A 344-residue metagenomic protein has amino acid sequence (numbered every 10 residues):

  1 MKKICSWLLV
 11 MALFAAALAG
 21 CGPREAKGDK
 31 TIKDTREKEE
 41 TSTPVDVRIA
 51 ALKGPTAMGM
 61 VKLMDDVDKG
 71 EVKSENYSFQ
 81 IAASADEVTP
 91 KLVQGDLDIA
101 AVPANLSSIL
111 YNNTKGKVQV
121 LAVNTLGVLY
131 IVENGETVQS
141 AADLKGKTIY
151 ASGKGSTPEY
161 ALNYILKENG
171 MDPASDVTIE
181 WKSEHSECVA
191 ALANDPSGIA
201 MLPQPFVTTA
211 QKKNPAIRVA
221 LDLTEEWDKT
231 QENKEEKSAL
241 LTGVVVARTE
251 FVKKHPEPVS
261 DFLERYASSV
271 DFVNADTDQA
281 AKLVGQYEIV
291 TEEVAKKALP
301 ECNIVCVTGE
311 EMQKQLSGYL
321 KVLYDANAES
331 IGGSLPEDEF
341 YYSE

Functional and structural regions predicted by a protein language model:
M1-D46: Short, low-complexity disordered leader/linker segments with a strong preference for bacterial N-terminal type II
K27-W181, G198, Q204, A216-L221: Short, glycine-/small- and polar/acidic-enriched structural segments that line small-molecule recognition paths
V67-E75, E225-S238, V305-Q313: Short, solvent-exposed loop/beta-turn-alpha elements that line the ligand-binding surface or hinge of extracytoplasmic
P90-K91, I109, D143, A190-A191 (+3 more regions): Well-formed, non-transmembrane alpha-helical positions, independent of function
N105-L106, T114, E187-L283: Pocket-lining segment of extracytoplasmic ligand-binding domains
P173-V177, E288-P300, I331-E337: Short, surface-exposed acidic
V252-A326: Secondary-structure end/capping motifs
S317-E344: Conserved C-terminal helix/tail region of periplasmic/extracytoplasmic solute-binding proteins
